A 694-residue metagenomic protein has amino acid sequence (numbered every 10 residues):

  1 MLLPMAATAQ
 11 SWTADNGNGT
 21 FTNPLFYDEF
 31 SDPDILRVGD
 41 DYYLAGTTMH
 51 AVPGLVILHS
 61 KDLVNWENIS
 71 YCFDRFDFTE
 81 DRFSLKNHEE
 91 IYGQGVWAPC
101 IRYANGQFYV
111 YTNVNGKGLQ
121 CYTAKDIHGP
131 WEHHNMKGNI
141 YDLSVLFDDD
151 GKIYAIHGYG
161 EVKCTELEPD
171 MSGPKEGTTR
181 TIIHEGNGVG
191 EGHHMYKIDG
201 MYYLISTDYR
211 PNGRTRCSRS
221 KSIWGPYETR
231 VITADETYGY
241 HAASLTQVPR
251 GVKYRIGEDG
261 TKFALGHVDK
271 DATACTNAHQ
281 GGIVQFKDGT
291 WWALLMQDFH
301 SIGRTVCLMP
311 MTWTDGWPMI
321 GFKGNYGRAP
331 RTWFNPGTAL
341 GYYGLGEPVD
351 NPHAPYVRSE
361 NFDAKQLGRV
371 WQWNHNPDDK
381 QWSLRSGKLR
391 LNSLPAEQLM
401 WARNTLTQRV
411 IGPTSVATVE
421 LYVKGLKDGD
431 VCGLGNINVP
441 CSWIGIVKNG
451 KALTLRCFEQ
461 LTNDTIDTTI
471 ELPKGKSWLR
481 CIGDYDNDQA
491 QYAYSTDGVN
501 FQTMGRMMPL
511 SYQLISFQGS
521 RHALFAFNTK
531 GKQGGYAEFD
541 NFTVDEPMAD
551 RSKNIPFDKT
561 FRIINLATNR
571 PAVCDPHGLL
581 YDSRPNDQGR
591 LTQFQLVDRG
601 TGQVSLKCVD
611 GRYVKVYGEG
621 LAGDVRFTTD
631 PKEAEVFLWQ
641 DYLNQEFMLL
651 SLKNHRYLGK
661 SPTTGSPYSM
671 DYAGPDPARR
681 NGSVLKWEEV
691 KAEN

Functional and structural regions predicted by a protein language model:
M1, F21, F30, V96 (+9 more regions): Compositionally biased, intrinsically disordered/low-complexity regions enriched for serine, proline and threonine
M1-Q10: Bacterial Sec-dependent N-terminal signal peptides
A9-I555, L591-Q595, A634-L638: Carbohydrate-active catalytic/glycan-binding domains of CAZyme proteins, especially the secreted or lumenal ectodomains
S552-N694: Lectin-like carbohydrate-binding module/patch detector with strong preference for beta-trefoil
